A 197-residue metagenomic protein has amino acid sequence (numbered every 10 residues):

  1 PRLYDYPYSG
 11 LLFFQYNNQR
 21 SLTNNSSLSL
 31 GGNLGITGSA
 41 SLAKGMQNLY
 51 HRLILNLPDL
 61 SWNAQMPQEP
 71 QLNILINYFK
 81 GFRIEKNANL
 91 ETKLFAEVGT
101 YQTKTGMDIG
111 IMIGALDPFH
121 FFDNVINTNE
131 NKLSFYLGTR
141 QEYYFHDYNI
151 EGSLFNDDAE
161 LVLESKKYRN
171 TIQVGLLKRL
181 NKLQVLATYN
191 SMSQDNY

Functional and structural regions predicted by a protein language model:
P1, G32-G38, Y78, T92-T100 (+4 more regions): Transmembrane beta-barrel strands of outer-membrane/channel proteins
P1-Q68, N156-D158: Transmembrane beta-barrel domains of Gram-negative outer membranes and organellar outer membranes
Y8-L12, L28, Q68-I74, Y101-M107 (+3 more regions): Residues that define the transmembrane beta-barrel architecture of outer-membrane proteins
N17-Q19, N77-G81, G110-M112, G175-R179: Transmembrane beta-barrel domains of outer membrane proteins
L22, G38-K44, F82-I84, T100-K104 (+3 more regions): Gram-negative outer-membrane beta-barrel proteins
L22-S29, F82-L90, L116-L133: Short loop/turn motifs that connect adjacent beta-strands in outer-membrane beta-barrel proteins
L75-E85, N89-E91, K182-V185: Surface-exposed extracellular loop regions of Gram-negative outer-membrane beta-barrel proteins
L116-Y197: Outer membrane beta-barrel transmembrane domains
